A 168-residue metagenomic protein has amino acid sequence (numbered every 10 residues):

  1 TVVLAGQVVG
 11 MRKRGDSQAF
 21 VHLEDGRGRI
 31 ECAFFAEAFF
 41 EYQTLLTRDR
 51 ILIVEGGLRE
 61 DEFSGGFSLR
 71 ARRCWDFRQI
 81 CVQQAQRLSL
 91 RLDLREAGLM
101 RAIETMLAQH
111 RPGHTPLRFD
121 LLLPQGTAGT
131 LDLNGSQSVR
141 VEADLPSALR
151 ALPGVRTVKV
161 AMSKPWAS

Functional and structural regions predicted by a protein language model:
T1-S168: Primarily single-stranded nucleic-acid-binding OB-fold modules
